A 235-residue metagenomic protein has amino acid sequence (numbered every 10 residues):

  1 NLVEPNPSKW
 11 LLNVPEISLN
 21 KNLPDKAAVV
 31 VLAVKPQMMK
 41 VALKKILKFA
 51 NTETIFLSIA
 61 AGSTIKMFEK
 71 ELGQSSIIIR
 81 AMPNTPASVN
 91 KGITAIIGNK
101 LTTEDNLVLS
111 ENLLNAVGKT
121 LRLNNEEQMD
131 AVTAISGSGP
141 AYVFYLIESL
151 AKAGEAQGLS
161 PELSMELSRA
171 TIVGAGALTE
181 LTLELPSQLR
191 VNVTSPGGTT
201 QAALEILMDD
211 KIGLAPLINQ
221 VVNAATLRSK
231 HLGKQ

Functional and structural regions predicted by a protein language model:
N1-P5: Conserved acidic E/D residue at the C-terminus of a beta-strand in Rossmann-like folds
P7-L12, I17-I96, K100: Rossmann-like NAD(P)(H) cofactor-binding subdomain of soluble oxidoreductases
A27, M39, L43, I65 (+9 more regions): A general structural signal for well-ordered alpha-helical segments in protein cores
M39, S160-L167, L189, T200: Small-residue helix-packing motif on alpha-helices
M67-I77, I93-A131, Y142-L181, T226-R228: Internal alpha-helical scaffold of NAD(P)-dependent oxidoreductase catalytic cores
Q128-A134, P186-V191: Short pre-catalytic strand/loop immediately N-terminal to key active-site residues, enriched for Gly-Thr
R169-Q235: NAD(P)-dependent Rossmann-like dehydrogenase/reductase catalytic/cofactor-binding core
